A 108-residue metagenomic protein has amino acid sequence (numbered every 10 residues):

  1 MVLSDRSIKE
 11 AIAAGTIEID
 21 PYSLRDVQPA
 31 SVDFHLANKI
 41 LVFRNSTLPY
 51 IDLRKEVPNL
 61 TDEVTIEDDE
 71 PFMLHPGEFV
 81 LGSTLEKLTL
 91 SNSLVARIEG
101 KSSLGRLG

Functional and structural regions predicted by a protein language model:
M1-G108: DUTPase catalytic domain/fold
